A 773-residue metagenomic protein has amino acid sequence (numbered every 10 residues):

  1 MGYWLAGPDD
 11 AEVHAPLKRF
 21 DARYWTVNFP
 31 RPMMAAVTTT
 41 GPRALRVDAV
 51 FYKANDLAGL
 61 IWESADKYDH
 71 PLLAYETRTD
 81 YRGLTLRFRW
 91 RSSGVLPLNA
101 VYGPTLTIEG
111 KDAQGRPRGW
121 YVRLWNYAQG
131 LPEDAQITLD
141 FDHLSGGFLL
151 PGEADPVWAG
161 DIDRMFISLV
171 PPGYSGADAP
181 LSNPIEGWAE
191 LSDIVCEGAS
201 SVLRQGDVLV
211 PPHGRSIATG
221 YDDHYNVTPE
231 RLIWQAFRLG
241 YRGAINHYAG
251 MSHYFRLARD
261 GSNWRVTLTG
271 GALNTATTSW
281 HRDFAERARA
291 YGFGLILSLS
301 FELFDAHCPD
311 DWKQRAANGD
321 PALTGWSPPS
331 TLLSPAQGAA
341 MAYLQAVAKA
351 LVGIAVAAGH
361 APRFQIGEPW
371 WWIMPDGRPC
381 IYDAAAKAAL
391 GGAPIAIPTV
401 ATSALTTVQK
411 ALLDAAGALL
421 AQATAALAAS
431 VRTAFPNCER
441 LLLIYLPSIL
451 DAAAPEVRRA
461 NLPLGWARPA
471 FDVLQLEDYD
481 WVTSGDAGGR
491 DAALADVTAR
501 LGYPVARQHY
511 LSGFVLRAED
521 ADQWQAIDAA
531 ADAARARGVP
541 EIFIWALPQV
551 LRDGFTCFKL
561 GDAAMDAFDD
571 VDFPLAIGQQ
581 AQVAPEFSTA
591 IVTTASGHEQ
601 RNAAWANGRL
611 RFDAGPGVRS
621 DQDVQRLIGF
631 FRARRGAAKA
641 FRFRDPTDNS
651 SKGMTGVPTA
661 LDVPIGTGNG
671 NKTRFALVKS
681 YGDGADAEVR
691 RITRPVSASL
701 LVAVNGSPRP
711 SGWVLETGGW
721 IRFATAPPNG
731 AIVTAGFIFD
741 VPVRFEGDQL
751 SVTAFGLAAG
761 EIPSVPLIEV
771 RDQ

Functional and structural regions predicted by a protein language model:
V50-K67, R91-F148: Extracellular ligand-binding interfaces
Y68-P104, F141, D163-M165, I194: Extra-cytoplasmic beta-strand recognition segments
T85-F88, I137-W188, D193-I194: Extracellular beta-strand ligand-recognition surfaces/modules
D163, V170-G173, G220, Y241-Y254 (+4 more regions): Substrate-binding cleft of secreted/luminal carbohydrate-active enzymes
A236-L419, Y445-A454: Aromatic-lined carbohydrate-binding surfaces of glycoside hydrolases
P321-S327, A384-A411, V457-L494, W545-L547: Aromatic- and acid-rich polysaccharide-binding/catalytic face of secreted or lumenal carbohydrate-active enzymes
F587, R601-S620, V752-Q773: Oligomerization/assembly interface segments of phage tail-like spikes and tubes
I628-V714, F737-Q773: Extended beta-strand solenoid/passenger and fiber regions
